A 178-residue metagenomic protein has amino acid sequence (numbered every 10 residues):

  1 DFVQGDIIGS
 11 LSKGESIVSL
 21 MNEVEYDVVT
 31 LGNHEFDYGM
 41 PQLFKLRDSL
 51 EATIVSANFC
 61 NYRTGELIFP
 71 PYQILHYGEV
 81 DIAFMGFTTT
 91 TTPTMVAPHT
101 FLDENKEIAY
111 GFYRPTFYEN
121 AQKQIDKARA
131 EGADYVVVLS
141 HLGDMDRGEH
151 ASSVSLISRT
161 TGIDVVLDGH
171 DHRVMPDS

Functional and structural regions predicted by a protein language model:
F2-S178: Acidic, metal/ion-coordinating pockets
